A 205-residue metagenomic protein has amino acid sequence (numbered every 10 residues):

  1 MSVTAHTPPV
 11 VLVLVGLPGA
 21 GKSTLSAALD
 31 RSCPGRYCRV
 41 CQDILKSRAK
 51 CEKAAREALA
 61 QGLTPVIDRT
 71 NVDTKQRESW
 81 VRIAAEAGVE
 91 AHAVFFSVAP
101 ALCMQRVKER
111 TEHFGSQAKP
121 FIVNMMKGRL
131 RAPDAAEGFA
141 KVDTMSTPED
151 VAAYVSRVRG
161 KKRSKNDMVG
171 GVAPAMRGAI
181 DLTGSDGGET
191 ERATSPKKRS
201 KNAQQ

Functional and structural regions predicted by a protein language model:
S2-V15, A20, P34, A99-Q205: Conserved GTP-binding G-domain of TRAFAC-class P-loop NTPases and closely related GTPase folds
P8, L12-E78: Conserved substrate/cofactor phosphate-moiety recognition/catalytic segment in nucleotide-dependent phosphotransferases
A28-S32, S79, I83-A87, R129 (+1 more regions): Alpha-helical structural signal in soluble globular domains
P34-Y37, G62-L63, G88-E90, G138-K141: A generic structural signal for alpha->beta connector loops
R39-C41, F95, D143-S146: Structural signal for conserved beta-strand scaffold positions within catalytic alpha/beta enzyme cores
K46, K50, N71-K75, V98-L102 (+2 more regions): Short beta->alpha linker loops
A55-L59, A85, R110-F114: Short, hinge-like loop/turn segments at secondary-structure boundaries
I67, K75-E109, Q117-A118: SF2 helicase/translocase ATPase core recognition
